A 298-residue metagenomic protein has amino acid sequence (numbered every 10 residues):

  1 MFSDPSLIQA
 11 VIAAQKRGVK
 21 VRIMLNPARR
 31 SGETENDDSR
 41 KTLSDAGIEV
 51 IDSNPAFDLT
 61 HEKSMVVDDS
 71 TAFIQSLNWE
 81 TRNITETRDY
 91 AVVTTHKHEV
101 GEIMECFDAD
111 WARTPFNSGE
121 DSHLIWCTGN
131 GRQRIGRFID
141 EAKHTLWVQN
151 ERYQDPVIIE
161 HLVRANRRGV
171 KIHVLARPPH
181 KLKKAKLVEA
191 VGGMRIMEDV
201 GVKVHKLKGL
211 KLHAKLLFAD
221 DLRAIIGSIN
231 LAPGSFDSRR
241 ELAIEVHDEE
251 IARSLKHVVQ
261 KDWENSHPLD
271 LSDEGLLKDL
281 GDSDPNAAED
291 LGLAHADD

Functional and structural regions predicted by a protein language model:
S6-A72, L77, T81-G119, G131-R132 (+1 more regions): PLD/PLD-like phosphodiesterase catalytic module centered on the HKD motif
W126-N130: Conserved catalytic alpha/beta core of Sir2/sirtuin-type deacylases, generalized to analogous enzyme cores that bind
F138-I139: Structural alpha-helical scaffold elements that stabilize or flank donor/cofactor-binding regions in carbohydrate
A142: An anion/phosphate-binding loop that grips the pyrophosphate of nucleotide cofactors and donors
